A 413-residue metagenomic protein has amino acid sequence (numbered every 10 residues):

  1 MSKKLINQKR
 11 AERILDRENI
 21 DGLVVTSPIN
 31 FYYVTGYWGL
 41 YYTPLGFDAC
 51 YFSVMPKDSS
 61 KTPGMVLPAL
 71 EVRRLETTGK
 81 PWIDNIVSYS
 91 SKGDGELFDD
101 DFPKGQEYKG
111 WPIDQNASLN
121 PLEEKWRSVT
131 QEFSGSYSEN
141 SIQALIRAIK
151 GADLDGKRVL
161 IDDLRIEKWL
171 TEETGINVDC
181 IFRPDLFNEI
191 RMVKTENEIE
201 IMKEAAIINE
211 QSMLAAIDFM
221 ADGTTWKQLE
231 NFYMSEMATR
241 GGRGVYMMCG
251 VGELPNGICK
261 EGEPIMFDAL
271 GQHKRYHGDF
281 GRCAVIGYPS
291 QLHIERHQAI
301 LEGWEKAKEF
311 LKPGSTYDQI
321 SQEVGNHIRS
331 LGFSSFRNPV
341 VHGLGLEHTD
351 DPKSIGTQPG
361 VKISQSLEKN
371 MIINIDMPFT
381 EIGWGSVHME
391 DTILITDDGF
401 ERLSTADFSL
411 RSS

Functional and structural regions predicted by a protein language model:
M1-S413: Active-site neighborhoods and metal-handling regions in enzymes and metal-associated proteins
